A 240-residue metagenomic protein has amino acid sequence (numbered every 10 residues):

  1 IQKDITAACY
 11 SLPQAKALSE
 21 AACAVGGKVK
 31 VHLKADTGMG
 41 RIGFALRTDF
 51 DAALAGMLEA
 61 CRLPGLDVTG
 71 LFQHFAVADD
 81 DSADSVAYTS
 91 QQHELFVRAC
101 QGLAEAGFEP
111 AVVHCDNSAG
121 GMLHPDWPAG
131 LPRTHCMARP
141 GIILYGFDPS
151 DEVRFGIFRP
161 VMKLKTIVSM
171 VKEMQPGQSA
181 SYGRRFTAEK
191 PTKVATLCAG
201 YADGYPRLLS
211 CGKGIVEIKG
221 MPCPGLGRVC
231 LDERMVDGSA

Functional and structural regions predicted by a protein language model:
I1-A15: Catalytic beta/alpha-barrel core
T6, K28, P222: Residue-level detector of anion-binding/catalytic polar loops
K16-K30, T37-I167, M174: Active-site loop/helix belt of alpha/beta enzymes
G121-H124, G146-P149, P176-S179, G204-L208 (+1 more regions): Short acidic/glycine-rich loop or secondary-structure boundary segments that cap or lie
V161-G212: Functionally critical, mid-to-C-terminal surface segments that flank or help form catalytic/ligand
V168, P222-G225: Conserved hydrophobic positions within beta-strands
V194-C198, C230-S239: A generic structural motif
K213-K219: Short conserved beta-strand and strand-loop elements enriched in small hydrophobics with frequent Asp/Gly
